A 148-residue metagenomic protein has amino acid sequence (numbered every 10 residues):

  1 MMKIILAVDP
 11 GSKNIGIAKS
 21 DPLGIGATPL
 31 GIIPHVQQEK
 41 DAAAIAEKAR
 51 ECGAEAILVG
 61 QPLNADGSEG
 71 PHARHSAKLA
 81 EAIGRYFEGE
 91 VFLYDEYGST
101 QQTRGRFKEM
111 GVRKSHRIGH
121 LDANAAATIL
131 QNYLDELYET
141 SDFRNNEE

Functional and structural regions predicted by a protein language model:
M2-I5, K13-E148: Phosphate- and other anionic-substrate recognition elements at nucleic-acid/protein interfaces
D9: Conserved catalytic-loop position in the HRD/HxD motif
